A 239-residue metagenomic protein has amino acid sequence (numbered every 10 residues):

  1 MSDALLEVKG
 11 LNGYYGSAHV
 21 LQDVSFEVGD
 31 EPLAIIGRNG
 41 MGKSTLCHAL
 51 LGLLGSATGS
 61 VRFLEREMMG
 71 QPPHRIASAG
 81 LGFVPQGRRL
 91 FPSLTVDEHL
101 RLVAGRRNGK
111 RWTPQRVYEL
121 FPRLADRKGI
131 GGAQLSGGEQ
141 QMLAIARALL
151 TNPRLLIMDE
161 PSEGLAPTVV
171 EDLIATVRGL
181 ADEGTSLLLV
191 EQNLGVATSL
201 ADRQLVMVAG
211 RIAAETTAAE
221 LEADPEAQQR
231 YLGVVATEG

Functional and structural regions predicted by a protein language model:
G16, G55-S56, Q71, V96-P114 (+4 more regions): ABC-type ATPase nucleotide-binding domains, specifically the catalytic core motifs of the NBD
I36-R38: The feature captures the beta-strand-to-loop junction immediately N-terminal to the Walker
L51: Helix-to-loop junction immediately C-terminal to a conserved catalytic motif
G59-M68, A79, W112-P114, E119: Conserved ABC transporter NBD signature motif
A148-L149: ABC ATPase C-loop
L156-E160: Catalytic Walker B motif of ABC-type/P-loop ATPase nucleotide-binding domains
